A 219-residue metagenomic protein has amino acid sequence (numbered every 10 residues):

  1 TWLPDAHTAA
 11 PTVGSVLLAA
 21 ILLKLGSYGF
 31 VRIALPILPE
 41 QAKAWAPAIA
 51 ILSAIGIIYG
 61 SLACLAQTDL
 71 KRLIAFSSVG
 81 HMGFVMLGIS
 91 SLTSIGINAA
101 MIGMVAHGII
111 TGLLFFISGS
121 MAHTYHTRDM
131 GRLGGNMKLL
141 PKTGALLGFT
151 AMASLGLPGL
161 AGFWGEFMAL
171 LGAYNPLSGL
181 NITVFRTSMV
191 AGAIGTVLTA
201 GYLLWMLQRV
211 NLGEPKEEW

Functional and structural regions predicted by a protein language model:
T1-R209: Hydrophobic transmembrane alpha-helices and their helix-loop junctions in integral membrane proteins
E214-W219: A glycine-biased, small/acidic residue-tolerant capping/turn segment at secondary-structure junctions
